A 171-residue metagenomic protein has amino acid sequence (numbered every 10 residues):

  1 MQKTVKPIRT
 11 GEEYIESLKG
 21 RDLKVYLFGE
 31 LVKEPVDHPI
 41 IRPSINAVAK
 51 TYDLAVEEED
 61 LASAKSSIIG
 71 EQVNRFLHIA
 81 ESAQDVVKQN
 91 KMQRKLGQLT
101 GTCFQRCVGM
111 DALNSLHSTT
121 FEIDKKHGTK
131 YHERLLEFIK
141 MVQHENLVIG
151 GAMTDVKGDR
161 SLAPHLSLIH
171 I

Functional and structural regions predicted by a protein language model:
M1-S66: Acidic/polar, glycine-rich intrinsically disordered N-terminal extensions of enzymes
L27, G150-M153: General beta-strand structural signal in soluble alpha/beta enzymes
D53-G150: Internal helix-loop-helix
D155-G158: Acidic, glycine-rich active-site loops and adjacent beta-strand->loop/helix elements that engage anionic groups
S161-S167: Short acidic, glycine/serine/threonine-rich loops at helix termini
I169-I171: Conserved small/polar residues in nucleotide/adenosyl-binding loops
